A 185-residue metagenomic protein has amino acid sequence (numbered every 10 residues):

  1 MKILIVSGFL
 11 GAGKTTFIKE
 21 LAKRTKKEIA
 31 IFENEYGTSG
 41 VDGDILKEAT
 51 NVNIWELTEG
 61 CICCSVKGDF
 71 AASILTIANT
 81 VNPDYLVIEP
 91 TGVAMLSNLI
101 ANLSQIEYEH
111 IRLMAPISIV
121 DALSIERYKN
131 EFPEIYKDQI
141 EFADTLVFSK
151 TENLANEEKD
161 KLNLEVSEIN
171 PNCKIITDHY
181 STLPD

Functional and structural regions predicted by a protein language model:
K2-S7, A12-Y128: Nucleotide-state-sensitive switch-loop elements of NTP-binding domains
E35, E89, A143, S149 (+1 more regions): Residue-level signal for inorganic ion chemistry
T80, K137-I140: A short, aliphatic-rich alpha-helical micro-motif
S104-I111, Y136-K137, N163-N170: A short alpha->loop->secondary-structure connector
A115, D144-T145: Well-ordered beta-strand positions
I125, E152-L154: Short histidine/acidic/glycine/proline-rich micro-motifs that form metal- and phosphate-coordinating active-site loops
E131-I135: Charged helix-capping and loop-helix junction motifs
F142, L154-D185: C-terminal accessory "lid"/substrate-recognition subdomains
